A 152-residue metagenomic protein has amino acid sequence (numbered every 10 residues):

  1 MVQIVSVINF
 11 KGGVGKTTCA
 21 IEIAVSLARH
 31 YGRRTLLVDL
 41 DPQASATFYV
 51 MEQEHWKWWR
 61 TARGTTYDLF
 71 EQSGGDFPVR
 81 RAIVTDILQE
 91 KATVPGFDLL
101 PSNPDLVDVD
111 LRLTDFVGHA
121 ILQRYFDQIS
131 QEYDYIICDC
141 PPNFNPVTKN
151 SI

Functional and structural regions predicted by a protein language model:
M1-I152: P-loop NTP-binding core
